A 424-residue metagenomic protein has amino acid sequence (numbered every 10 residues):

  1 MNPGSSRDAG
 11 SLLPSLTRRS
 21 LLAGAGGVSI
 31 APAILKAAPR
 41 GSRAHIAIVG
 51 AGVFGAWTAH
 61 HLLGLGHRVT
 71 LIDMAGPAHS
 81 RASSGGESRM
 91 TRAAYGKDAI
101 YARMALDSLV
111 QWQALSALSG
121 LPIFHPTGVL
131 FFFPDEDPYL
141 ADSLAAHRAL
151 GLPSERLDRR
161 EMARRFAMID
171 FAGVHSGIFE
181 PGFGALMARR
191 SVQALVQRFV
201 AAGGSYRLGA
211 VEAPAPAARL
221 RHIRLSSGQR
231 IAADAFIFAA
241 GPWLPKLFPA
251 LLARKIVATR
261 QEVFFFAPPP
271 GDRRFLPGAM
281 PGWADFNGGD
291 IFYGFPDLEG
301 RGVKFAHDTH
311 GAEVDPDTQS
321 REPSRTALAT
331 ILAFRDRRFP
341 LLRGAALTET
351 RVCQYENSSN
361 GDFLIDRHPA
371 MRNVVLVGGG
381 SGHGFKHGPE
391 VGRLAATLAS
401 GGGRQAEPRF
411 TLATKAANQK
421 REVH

Functional and structural regions predicted by a protein language model:
P3-V28: N-terminal secretory signal peptides and thylakoid transit peptides that target proteins across membranes
L13, D135-A202, R207-L208, A213-R219: Flavin (FAD/FMN) cofactor-binding and adjacent substrate-gating region of FAD-dependent oxidoreductase domains
I46-T70: N-terminal Rossmann-like FAD-binding beta1-loop-alpha1 element of flavoenzymes
V49, I231-G241: Short hydrophobic core segments
H60-G64, P122-H125, P242-A370: Active-site substrate-recognition segment that forms the wall of the catalytic cavity or substrate channel
G64-S83: Glycine-rich FAD pyrophosphate-binding loop
S88-R165, F292: Dinucleotide-binding Rossmann-like beta1-alpha1 core, especially the glycine-rich loop that anchors the ADP
R337-H424: C-terminal catalytic lobe of FAD-dependent flavoproteins
